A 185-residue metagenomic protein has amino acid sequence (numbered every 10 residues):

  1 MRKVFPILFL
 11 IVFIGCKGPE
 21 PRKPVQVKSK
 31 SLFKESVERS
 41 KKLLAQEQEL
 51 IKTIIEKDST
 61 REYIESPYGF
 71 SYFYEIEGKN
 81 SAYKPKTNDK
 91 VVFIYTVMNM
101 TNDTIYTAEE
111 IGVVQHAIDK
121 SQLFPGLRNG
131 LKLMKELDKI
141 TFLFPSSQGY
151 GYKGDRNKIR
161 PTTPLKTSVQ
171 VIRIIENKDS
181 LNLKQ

Functional and structural regions predicted by a protein language model:
R2-I7: Sec-dependent signal peptide recognition, specifically the positively charged N-region followed immediately by
V12-G15: C-terminal motif of bacterial Sec signal peptides marking the signal peptidase cleavage site
K17-E20: Bacterial signal peptide processing site
V27-E35: Acidic/histidine-rich, surface-exposed loop or edge segments in extracytoplasmic proteins
K34-K41, S81-A82, H116-A117: Second-shell loop/turn segments in exported
S36-F73: Post-signal-peptide N-terminal segment of Sec-exported extracytoplasmic proteins
Y68-K79, T87-T104, G126-K178: FKBP-type peptidyl-prolyl cis-trans isomerase
T107-L131: Extracytoplasmic beta-sandwich strand-turn segments characteristic of Greek-key/jelly-roll folds
